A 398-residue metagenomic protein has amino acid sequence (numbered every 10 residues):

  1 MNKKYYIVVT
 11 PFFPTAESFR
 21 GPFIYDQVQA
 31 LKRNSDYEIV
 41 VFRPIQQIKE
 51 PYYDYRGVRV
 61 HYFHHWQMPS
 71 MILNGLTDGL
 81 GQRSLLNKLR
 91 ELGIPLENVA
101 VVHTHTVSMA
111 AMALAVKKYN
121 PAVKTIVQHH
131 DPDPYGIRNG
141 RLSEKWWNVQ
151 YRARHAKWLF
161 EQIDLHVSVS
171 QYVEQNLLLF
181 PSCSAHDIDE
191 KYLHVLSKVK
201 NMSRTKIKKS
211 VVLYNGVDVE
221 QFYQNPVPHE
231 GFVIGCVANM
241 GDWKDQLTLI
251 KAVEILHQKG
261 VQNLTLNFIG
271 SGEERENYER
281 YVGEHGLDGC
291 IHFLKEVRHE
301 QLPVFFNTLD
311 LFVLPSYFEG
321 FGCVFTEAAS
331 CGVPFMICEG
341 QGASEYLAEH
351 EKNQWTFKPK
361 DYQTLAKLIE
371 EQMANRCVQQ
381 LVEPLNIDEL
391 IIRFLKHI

Functional and structural regions predicted by a protein language model:
T104-M109, H129: Short His-centered aromatic/hydrophobic patch
D133, W147-H166, C183, L196-S203: Membrane-proximal helix-turn-helix segments that form the acceptor-binding/catalytic region of lipid-linked
V167, V212, P226-K244, I250-V253 (+1 more regions): Conserved donor-binding/catalytic core segment of Leloir-type glycosyltransferases
Y172, G216: Carbohydrate-associated surface elements
E279-V297: Nucleotide-activated donor-binding/catalytic signature segment of Leloir-type glycosyltransferases, i.e., the conserved
E296-V297, V304-L309: Short alpha-helical donor nucleotide-sugar binding micro-motif in glycosyltransferases
Y317: Aromatic "clamp/platform" in nucleotide-sugar-dependent glycosyltransferases that forms part of the donor/acceptor
A374-I398: A charged, aromatic-enriched C-terminal amphipathic alpha-helix characteristic of glycosyltransferases across folds
